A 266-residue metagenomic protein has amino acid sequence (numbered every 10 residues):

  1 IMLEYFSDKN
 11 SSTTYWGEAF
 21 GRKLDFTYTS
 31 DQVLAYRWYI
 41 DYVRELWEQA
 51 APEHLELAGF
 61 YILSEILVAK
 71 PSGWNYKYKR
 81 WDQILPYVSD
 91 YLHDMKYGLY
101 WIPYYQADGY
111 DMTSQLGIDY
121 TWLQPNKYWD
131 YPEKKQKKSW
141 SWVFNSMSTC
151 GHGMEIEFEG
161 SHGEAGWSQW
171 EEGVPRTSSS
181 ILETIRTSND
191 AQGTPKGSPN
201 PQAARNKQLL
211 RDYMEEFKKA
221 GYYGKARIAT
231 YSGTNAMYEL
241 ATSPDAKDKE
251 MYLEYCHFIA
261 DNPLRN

Functional and structural regions predicted by a protein language model:
I1-S11, E18-Y39, L57-E65, V88-Y110: Aromatic-lined carbohydrate-recognition surfaces of secreted/lumenal glycan-active proteins
I1-Y5, N75-Y100, Q136-G151, I156: Aromatic-lined substrate-binding rim segments of carbohydrate-active enzymes
D8-S11, V68-K70, D108-D111, D130 (+1 more regions): Short catalytic/ligand-binding loop motif for oxyanion handling, primarily in non-cytosolic enzymes, centered on
D25-V33, F60-V68, S72-K77, Q124-W129 (+2 more regions): The substrate-binding groove and active-site-proximal loops of carbohydrate-active enzymes, especially glycoside
D41-E48, Y105-M112, K135-V143: Alpha-helical scaffolding within the catalytic cores of extracellular/periplasmic polymer-degrading hydrolases
Y42-E56, V88-Y97, S146-H152, Y213-K225: A structural motif corresponding to the C-terminal end of an alpha-helix and its immediate exit/capping segment
E53-I66, G109-K134: Aromatic- and acid-rich polysaccharide-binding/catalytic face of secreted or lumenal carbohydrate-active enzymes
Q106, Y120-E133, S139-N266: Substrate-binding cleft of secreted/luminal carbohydrate-active enzymes
